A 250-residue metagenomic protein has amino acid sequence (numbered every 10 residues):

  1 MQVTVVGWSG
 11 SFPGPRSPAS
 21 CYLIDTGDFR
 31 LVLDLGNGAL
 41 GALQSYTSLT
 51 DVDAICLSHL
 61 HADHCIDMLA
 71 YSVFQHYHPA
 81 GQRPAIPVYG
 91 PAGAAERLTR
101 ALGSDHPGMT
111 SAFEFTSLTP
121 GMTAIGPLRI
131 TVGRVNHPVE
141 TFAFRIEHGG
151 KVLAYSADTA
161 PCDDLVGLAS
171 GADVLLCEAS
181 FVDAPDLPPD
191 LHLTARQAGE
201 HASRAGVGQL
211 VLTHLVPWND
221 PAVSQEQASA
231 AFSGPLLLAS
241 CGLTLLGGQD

Functional and structural regions predicted by a protein language model:
M1-T50, F142-A157, V174: Conserved beta-strand hairpin/beta-sheet module of binuclear metal-dependent hydrolase folds, prominently
T4, Y89, E114-L118, T131-G133 (+1 more regions): General small-molecule cofactor/ligand-binding pocket signal
V32-G36, D53-H59, P91, A154-A157 (+3 more regions): Active-site neighborhood of phospho(di)ester-bond hydrolases with catalytic His/Asp-centered motifs
G38-P87: Active-site metal-binding motif and surrounding structural segment of the metallo-beta-lactamase
L43, M68-Y71, L98-A101, L165 (+2 more regions): Hydrophobic packing residues within well-ordered alpha-helices of enzyme cores
G81-A85, G93-F115: Active-site neighborhood of divalent metal-dependent phosphoester bond hydrolases
L118-G171: Catalytic core of the metallo-beta-lactamase
P161-L246: Cap/insert and terminal regions of metallo-dependent hydrolase folds
